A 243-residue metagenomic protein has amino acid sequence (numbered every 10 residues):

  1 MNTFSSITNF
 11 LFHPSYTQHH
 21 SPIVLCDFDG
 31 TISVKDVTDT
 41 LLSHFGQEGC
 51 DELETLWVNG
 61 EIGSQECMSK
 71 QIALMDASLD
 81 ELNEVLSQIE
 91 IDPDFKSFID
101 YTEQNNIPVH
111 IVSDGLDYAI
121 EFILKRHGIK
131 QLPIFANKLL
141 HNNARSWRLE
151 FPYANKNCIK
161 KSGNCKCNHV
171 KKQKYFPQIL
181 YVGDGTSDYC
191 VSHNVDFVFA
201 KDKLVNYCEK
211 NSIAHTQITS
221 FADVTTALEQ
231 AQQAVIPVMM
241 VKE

Functional and structural regions predicted by a protein language model:
N2-A73: Active-site neighborhood of HAD-like aspartate-dependent phosphohydrolases
L25-D27, V112, V182: Short hydrophobic segments within beta-strands
S43, S87-Q88, H110, K160: A generic secondary-structure micro-motif detector that highlights 1-2 residue hydrophobic/ambivalent hotspots embedded
G49-T55, L79-L82, Q131: Short, surface-exposed acidic
W57-V58, L86, K174: Hydrophobic residues in alpha-helical segments
I62-S97, N105-I107: Metal-dependent phosphoesterase signature
D94-P108, G115-E243: C-terminal cap/substrate-recognition subdomain and adjoining C-terminal extension of metal-dependent phosphatase-like
